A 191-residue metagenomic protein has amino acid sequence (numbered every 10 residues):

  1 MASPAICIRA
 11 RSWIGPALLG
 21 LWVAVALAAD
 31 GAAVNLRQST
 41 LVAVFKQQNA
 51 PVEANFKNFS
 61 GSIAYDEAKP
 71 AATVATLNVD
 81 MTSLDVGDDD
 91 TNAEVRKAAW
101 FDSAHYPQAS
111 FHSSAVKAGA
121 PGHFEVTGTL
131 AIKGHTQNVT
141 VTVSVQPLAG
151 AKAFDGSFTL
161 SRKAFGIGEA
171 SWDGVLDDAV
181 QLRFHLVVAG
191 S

Functional and structural regions predicted by a protein language model:
M1-A10: N-terminal secretory signal peptides that target proteins for export/translocation
I6-C7, A24-A26, E53: N-terminal non-cleavable signal-anchor helices
R11-A26: Bacterial N-terminal signal peptides
A28-S191: Low-complexity, acidic/polar, glycine-enriched regions of mature
